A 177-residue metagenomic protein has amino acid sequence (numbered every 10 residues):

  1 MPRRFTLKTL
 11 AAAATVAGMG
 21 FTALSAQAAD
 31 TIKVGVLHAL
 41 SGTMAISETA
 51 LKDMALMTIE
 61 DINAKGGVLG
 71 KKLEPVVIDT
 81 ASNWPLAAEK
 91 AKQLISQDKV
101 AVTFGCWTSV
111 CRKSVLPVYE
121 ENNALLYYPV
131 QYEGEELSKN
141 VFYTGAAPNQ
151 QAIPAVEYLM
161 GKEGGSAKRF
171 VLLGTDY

Functional and structural regions predicted by a protein language model:
M1-Q27: Gram-negative bacterial Sec-dependent N-terminal signal peptides
A23-V36, A64-K72, M160-R169: Immediate post-signal peptide segment of exported/extracytoplasmic ligand-binding proteins
T31-A50, C106-W107, R169-G174: Short beta-strand segments enriched in small/hydrophobic residues
I46-D53, G66-E135, T144: Beta-alpha junction/loop-to-helix N-cap segments that form part of ligand/metal-binding clefts
M54-N63, A155: Short, well-ordered amphipathic alpha-helical segments that serve as non-catalytic structural scaffolds within diverse
N63, K92-I95, V156-G161: Generic structural signal for well-ordered alpha-helical scaffold segments
L137-K139: Glycine-rich, charge-decorated loop segments at or immediately adjacent to ligand/cofactor-binding or catalytic sites
V141-Y177: An alpha-beta-alpha
